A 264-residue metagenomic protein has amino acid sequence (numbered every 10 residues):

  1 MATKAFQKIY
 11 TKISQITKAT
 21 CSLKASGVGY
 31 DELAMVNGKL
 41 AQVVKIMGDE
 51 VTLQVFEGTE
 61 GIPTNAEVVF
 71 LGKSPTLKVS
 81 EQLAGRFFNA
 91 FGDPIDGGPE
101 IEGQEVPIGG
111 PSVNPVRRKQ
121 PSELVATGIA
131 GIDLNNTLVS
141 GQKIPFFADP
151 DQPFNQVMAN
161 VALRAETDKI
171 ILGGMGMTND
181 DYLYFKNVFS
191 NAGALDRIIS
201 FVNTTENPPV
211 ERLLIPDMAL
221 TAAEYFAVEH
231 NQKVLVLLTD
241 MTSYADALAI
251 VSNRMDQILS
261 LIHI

Functional and structural regions predicted by a protein language model:
A2-K8, K12-T127: Acidic-enriched and Gly/Ser
I95-Q142, M158-N160, D196-T205, E211-L214: P-loop NTPase nucleotide-binding/switch module
P153-D196: Conserved P-loop
K169, R197-I199, N231-L235: Loop/turn-to-beta-strand initiation segments
N179-A222, R254-Q257: Nucleotide-state-sensitive switch-loop elements of NTP-binding domains
R212-A247: Phosphate-binding/switch loop-helix module in NTP-utilizing enzymes
I262-I264: Conserved small/polar residues in nucleotide/adenosyl-binding loops
